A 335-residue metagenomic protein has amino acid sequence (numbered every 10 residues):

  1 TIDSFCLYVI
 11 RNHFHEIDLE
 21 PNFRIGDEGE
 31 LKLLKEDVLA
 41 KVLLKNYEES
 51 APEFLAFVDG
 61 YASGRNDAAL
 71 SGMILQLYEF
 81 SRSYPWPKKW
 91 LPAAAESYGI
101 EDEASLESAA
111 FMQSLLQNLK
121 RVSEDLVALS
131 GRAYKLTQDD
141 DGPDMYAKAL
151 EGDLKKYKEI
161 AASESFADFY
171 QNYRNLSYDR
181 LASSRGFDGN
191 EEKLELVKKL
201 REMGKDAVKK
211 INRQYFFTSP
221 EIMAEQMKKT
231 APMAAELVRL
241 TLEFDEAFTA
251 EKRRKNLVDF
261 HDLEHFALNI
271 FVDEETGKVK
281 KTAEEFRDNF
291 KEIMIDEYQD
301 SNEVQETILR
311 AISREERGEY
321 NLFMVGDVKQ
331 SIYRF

Functional and structural regions predicted by a protein language model:
I2-A56, E107-S114: Conserved P-loop NTPase-based nucleic-acid remodeling module centered on helicase motor cores
D3, N12, E16-D18, R174 (+2 more regions): Preference for short coil/turn "hinge" residues that link or interrupt alpha-helices
L7, F23-E36, A69, G204 (+2 more regions): Conserved helicase NTPase motor core
V9-H13, V38, E164, Y173 (+1 more regions): Alpha-helix boundary/capping residues
H13-I17, L39-S50, R65, Y78-P85 (+3 more regions): Conserved NTP-handling cores and scaffolds of large molecular machines
D37, A68-V258: Conserved ATP-driven helicase/translocase motor core recognized via long, highly charged RecA-like/P-loop NTPase domain
A51, A56-D67: Alpha-helical transmembrane helix bundles of large polytopic membrane transport and channel proteins
